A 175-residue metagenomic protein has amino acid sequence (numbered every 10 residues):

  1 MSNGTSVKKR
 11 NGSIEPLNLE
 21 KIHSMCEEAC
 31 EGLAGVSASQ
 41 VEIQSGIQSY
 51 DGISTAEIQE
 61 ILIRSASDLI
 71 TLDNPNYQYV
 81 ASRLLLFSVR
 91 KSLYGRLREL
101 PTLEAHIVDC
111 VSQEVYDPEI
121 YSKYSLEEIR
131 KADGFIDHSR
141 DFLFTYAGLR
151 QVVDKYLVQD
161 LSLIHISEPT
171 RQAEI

Functional and structural regions predicted by a protein language model:
M1-L19, H23-S162: Often metal-dependent polyanion-binding catalytic scaffolds in large enzymes
I164-I175: Single conserved hydrophobic/aromatic residue that forms the stacking wall/gate of nucleotide- or nucleobase-binding
